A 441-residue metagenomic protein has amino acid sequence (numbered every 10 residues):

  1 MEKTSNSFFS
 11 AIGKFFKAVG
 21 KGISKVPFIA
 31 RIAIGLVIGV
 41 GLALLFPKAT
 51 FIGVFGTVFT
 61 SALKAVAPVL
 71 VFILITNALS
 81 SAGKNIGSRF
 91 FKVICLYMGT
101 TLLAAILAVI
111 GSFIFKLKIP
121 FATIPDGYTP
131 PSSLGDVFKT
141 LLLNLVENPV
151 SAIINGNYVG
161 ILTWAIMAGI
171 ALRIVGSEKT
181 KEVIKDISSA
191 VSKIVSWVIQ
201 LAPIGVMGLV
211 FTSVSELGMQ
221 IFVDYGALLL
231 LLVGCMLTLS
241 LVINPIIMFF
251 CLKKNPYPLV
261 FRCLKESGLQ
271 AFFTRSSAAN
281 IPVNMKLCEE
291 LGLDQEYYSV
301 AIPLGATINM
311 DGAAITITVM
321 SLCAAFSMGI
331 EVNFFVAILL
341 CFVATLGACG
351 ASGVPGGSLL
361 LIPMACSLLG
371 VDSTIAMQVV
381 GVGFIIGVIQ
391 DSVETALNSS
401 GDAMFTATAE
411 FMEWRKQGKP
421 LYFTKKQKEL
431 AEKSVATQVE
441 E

Functional and structural regions predicted by a protein language model:
G20-L45, T57-V66, S88-P258, Y422 (+1 more regions): Signature of multi-pass transmembrane helix bundles
F51, F55, G87, M219-A227 (+3 more regions): Membrane-water interface of transmembrane alpha-helices in multipass transporters/channels
V58, A62, I75-T76, V93-M98 (+10 more regions): Transmembrane helix-bundle signature of multi-pass membrane transporters/permeases
L70, G205, S276-N284, A314-V319 (+2 more regions): Transmembrane helix boundary and interhelical junction motifs in multipass membrane proteins
A78-S88, I174-E178, L217, K253-P256 (+4 more regions): Juxtamembrane helix-boundary/capping and inter-helix hinge elements in multi-pass membrane proteins
G87-K92, S196-Q200, E290-A306, F334-F335 (+1 more regions): Membrane-interface alpha-helices at helix entry/exit sites of multi-pass transporters
E266-A348, F423, Q427-K428: Helix-loop-helix junctions within the multi-pass membrane cores of secondary transporters/permeases
V319-E441: Transmembrane alpha-helical segments and their short flanking loops that form helix-hairpins/helix-helix interfaces
